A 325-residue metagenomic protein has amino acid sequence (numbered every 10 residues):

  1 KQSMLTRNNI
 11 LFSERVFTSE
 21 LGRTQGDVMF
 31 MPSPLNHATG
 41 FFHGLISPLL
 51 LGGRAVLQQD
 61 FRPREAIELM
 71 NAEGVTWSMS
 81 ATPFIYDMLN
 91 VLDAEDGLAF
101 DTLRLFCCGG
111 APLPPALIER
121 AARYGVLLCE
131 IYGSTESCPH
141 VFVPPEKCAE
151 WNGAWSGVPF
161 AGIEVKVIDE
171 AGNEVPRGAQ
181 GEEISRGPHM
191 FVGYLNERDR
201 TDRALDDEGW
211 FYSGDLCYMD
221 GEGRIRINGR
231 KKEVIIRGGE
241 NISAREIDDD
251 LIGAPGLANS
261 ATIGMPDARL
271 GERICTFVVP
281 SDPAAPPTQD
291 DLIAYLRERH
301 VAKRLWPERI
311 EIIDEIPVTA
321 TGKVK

Functional and structural regions predicted by a protein language model:
K1-R15: Conserved AMP-binding A3 loop
Q2-M4, M31, G53-D60, C129: Short beta-strand->loop structural element characteristic of the AMP-binding/adenylate-forming
L11-V28, N36-W77, V91: Conserved AMP-binding/adenylation subdomain of ANL enzymes
L50, A72-S80, L89-W151, E164: Gly/Ser/Thr-rich phosphate-binding loop
M70, S78, G187, V192-G193 (+4 more regions): AMP-binding/adenylate-forming catalytic core of the ANL superfamily
G110, G133, G157, G172 (+2 more regions): Active-site glycine-centered loops adjacent to acidic/histidine catalytic or metal-binding residues that shape
V158-G162, N173-A204, E240-I242: Conserved ATP/PPi-binding loop(s) of AMP-dependent carboxylate-activating enzymes
K166-I184, R203, G221-E222, P283-Q289 (+1 more regions): Conserved beta-loop-beta connector loops within the AMP-binding
